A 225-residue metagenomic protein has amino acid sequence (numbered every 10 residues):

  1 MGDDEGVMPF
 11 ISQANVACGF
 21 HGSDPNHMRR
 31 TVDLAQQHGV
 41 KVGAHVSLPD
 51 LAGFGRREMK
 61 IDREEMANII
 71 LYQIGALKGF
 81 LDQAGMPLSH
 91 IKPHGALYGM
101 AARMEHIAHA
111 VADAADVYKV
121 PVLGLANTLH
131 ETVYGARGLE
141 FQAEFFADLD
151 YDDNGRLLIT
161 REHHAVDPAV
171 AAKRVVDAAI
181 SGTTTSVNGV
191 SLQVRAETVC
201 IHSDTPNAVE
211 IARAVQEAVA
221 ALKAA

Functional and structural regions predicted by a protein language model:
E5-P9, R30-G43, D82-G85: Acidic (Asp/Glu)-rich catalytic clusters
V16-H21, M100-R103, Y118-N127: Catalytic beta/alpha-barrel core
A35, A208-A225: C-terminal helical cap(s) of enzyme catalytic domains, especially alpha/beta-barrels
H45, I91, I201: Conserved, mostly hydrophobic/aromatic
L51-H90: Glycine/small-residue-rich loop that forms an oxyanion/phosphate-binding "nest" at active or ligand-binding sites
L81-S89, G182-R195, A225: Flexible, glycine/charged-enriched surface loops at secondary-structure junctions
M104-A110: Charged helix-capping and loop-helix junction motifs
N127-T183: Active-site rim beta-loop-alpha module in soluble metabolic enzymes
